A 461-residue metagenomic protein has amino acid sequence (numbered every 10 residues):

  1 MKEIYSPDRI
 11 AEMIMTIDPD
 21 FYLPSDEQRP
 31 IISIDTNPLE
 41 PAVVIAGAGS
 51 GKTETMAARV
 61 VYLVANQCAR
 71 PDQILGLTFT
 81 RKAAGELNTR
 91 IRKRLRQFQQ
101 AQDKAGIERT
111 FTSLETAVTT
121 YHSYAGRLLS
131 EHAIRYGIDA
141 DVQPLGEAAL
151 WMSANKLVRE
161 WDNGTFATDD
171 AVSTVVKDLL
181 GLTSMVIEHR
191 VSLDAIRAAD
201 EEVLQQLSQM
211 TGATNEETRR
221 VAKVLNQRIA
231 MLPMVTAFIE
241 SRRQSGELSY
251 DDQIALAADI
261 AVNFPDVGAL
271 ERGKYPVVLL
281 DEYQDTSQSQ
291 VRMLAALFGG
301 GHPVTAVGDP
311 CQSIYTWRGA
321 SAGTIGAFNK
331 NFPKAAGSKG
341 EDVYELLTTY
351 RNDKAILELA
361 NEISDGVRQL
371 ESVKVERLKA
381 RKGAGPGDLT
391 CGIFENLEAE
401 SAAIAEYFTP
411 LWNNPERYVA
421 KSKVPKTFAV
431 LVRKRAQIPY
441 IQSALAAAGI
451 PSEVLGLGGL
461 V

Functional and structural regions predicted by a protein language model:
M1-I4, Y22, I45-G47, Q73 (+1 more regions): Conserved ATP-driven helicase/translocase motor core recognized via long, highly charged RecA-like/P-loop NTPase domain
M1-N88, K93, G273, L279-L280 (+2 more regions): Conserved motor-region signature of P-loop NTPase helicases/translocases
S25, L77, Q143-E147, D169-V176 (+6 more regions): Conserved phosphate/pyrophosphate-binding and hydrolysis machinery centered on Walker-type P-loop NTPases, extending
Q28-P30, V118, H122-A125, Q227-V277 (+2 more regions): Conserved helicase/translocase P-loop NTPase motor core
G51-K52, T116-A117, Y121, L145-L150 (+6 more regions): A generic short alpha-helical patch detector that favors 3-5-residue windows in or near N-terminal regions
P71-M185, V191, A195, G323-K334 (+1 more regions): Conserved P-loop NTPase-based nucleic-acid remodeling module centered on helicase motor cores
Q99-T110, Q205-R220, A335-S338, V419-K421: Short helix-coil transition/hinge motifs at the ends and kinks of transmembrane helices, capturing the brief
A140-D141, A167-A171, D194-D200, Q244-A255 (+3 more regions): Short coil/turn segments at secondary-structure boundaries
